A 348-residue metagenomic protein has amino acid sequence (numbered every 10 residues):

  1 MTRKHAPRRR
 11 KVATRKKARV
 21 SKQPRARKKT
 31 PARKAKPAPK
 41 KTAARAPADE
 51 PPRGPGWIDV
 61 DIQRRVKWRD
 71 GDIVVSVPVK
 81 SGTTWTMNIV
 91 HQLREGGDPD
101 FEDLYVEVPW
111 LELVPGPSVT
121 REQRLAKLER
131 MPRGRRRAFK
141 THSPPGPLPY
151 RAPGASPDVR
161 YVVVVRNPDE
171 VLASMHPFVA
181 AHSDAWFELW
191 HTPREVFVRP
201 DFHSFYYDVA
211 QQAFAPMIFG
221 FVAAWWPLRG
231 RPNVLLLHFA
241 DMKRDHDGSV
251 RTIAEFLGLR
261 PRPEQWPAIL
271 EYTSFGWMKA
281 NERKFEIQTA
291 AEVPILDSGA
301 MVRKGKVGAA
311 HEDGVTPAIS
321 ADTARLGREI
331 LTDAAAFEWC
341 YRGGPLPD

Functional and structural regions predicted by a protein language model:
T2, A6-R8, V12-R33, P37-A43: Low-complexity, polybasic segments enriched for Lys interleaved with small residues
K40-L237, D247, E292, A300-D348: PAPS-dependent sulfotransferase catalytic domain
R94-G96, H246-P261: Non-catalytic, well-ordered alpha-helical segments in soluble enzyme domains
F101, R260-W266: Acidic/polar loop patches that form or flank catalytic/metal-binding clefts of enzymes that bind anionic ligands
R231, R262, S274-W277, D333: Polar helix-capping/helix-linker motif
M242: Conserved FAD/dinucleotide-binding core of flavoprotein oxidoreductases
Y272-D297: Short acidic/His-enriched helical or mixed secondary-structure segments at domain edges of catalytic enzymes and some
